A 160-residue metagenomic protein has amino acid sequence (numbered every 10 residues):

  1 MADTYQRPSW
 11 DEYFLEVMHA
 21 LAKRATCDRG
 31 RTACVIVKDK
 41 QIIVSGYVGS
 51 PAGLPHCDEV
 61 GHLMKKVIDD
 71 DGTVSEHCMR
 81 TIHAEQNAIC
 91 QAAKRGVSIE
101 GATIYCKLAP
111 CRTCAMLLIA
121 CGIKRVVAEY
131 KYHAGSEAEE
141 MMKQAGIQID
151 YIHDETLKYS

Functional and structural regions predicted by a protein language model:
M1-S160: Zinc-dependent deaminase catalytic domain
